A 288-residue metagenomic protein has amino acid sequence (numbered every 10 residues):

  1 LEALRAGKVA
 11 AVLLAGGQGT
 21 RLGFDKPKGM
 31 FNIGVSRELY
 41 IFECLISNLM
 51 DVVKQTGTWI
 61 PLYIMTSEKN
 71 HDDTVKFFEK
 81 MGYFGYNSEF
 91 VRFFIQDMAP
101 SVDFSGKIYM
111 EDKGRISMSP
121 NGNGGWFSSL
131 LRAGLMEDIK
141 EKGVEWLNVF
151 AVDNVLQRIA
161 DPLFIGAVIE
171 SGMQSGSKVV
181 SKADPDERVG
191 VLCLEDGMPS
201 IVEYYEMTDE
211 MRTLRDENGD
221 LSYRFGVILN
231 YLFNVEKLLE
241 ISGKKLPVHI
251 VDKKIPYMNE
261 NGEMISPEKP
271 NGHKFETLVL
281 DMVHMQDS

Functional and structural regions predicted by a protein language model:
L1-R92, P100, M110-S129, M136-E137 (+3 more regions): N-terminal glycine-rich phosphate-binding loop and ensuing alpha1 helix
L4-A6, A15-G17, L131-R132, S175-S177 (+2 more regions): Short secondary-structure boundary micro-motifs
G7, G19-L22, D51, K107 (+6 more regions): Residue-level signal for well-ordered alpha-helical segments
K8-V12, G29, W59-Y63, F90-R92 (+5 more regions): Beta-sheet entry/capping signal
V12-F24, D103, T208-D209, I250-Y257: Active-site-adjacent bridging/hinge elements
A15-G16, V152, V235: Residues immediately flanking
Y83-F84, S88-R188: Conserved beta-loop-beta/alpha segment of the NTase-like Rossmann-fold superfamily that binds/positions NTPs
I139, G143-N148, L156-A160, I165-S288: Catalytic core of tubulin tyrosine ligase-like
